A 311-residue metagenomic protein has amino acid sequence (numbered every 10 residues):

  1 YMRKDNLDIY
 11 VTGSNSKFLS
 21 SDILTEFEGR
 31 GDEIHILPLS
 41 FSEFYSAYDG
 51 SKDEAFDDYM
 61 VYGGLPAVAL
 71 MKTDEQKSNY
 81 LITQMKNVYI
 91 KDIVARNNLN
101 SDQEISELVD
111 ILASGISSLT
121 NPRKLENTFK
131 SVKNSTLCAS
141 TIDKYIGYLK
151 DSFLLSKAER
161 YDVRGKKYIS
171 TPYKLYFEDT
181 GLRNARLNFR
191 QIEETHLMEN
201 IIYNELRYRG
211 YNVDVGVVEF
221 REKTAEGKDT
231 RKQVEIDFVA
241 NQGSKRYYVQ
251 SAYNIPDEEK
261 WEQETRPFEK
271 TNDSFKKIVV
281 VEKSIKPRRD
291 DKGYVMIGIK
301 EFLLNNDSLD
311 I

Functional and structural regions predicted by a protein language model:
Y1-N6, T25-E33, D237: A short alpha->loop->secondary-structure connector
M2-L24, L149: Sensor-1/coupling segment of RecA-like P-loop NTPase cores
S14-S16, S20-L119, R123: Interdomain motor-coupling "hinge/lid" segment immediately C-terminal to the ATP-binding subdomain of NTP-driven enzymes
S16-F18, V280-P287: Short, polar loop motifs at secondary-structure junctions
D74, N79-R246: Accessory nucleic acid-recognition modules appended to NTPase machines
N241-P256, E264: Active-site ExK catalytic segment of metal-dependent nucleases
R266-F275: Arginine/glycine-rich "motif VI" loop of SF2 helicases in the C-terminal RecA-like domain
K283-I311: Domain-level recognition of nuclease-like catalytic cores that cleave nucleotide substrates
